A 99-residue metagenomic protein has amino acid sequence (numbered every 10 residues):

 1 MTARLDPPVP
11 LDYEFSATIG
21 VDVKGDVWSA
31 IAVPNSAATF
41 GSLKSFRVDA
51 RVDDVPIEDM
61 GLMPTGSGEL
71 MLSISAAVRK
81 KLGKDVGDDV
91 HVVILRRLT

Functional and structural regions predicted by a protein language model:
M1-E69, V86-T99: Long, compositionally biased stretches
S36, S75-K80: Short alpha-helix capping/helix-loop boundary micro-motifs
L72: A short, polar/charged loop-to-alpha-helix boundary motif
R79-G87: Short active-site loop/helix that positions an aromatic residue
